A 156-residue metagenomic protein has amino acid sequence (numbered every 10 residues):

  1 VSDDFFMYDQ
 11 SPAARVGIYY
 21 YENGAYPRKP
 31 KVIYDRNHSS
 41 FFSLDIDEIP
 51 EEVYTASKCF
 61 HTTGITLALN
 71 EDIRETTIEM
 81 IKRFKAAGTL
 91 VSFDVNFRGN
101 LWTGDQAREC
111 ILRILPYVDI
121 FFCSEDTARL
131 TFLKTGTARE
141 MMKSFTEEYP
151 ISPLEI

Functional and structural regions predicted by a protein language model:
V1-G64: Conserved N-terminal subdomain of the carbohydrate kinase-like
N37, I65, N96-N100, D126: Active-site beta-loop-alpha junctions enriched in small/polar residues
F42-I49, E75-E79, D105-C110: Active-site glycine-rich loop that binds ribose-phosphate moieties when present
T66-E75, T103, T131-K134: Glycine/threonine-rich flexible loop motifs
I78-K85, T146: Surface-exposed amphipathic alpha-helices with a cationic face
A87, L101-I156: Conserved phosphate/ATP/ADP-binding segment of small-molecule kinases
A87-V95: Short beta-strand/loop segments at the ligand-binding rim of alpha/beta enzyme cores
